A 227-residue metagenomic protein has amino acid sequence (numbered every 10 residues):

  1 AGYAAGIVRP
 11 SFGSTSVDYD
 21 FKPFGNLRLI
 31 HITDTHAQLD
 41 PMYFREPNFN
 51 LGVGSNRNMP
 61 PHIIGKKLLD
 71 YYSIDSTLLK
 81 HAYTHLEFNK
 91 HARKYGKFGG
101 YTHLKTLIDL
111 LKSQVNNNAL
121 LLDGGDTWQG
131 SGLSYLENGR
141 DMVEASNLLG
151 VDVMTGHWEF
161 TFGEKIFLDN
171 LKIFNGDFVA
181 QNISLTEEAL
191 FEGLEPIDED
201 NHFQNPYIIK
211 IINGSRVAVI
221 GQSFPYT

Functional and structural regions predicted by a protein language model:
A4-T227: N-terminal catalytic scaffold of extracellular/periplasmic and nuclease hydrolases that process anionic headgroups
